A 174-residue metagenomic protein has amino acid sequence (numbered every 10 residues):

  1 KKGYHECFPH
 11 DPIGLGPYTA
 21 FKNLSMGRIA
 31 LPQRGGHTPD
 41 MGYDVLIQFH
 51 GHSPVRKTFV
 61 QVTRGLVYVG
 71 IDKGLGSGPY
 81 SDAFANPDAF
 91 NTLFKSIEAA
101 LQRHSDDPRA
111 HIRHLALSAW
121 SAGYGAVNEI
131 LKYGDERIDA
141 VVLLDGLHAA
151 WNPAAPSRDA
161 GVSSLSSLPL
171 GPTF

Functional and structural regions predicted by a protein language model:
K1-Y43, A160-V162: A domain-start/cap signature at the N-terminus of enzymes
T38-P108: Active-site machinery of serine-nucleophile hydrolases
G42, H111, E136-I138: Short loop/turn motifs at secondary-structure junctions
H50-G51, K73-G76, W120, L131 (+1 more regions): Cell-envelope and extracellular/periplasmic
R56-K57, S77-Y80, G125-V127, A149-R158: Extracytoplasmic/secreted cell-surface and envelope-processing proteins
P108-S121, V141: Alpha/beta-hydrolase fold nucleophile elbow
Y124-G134: Short glycine-enriched nucleophile-adjacent loop and the immediately C-terminal alpha-helix near the catalytic center
D135, D139-F174: The feature captures the conserved acid-bearing segment of alpha/beta-hydrolase catalytic domains
